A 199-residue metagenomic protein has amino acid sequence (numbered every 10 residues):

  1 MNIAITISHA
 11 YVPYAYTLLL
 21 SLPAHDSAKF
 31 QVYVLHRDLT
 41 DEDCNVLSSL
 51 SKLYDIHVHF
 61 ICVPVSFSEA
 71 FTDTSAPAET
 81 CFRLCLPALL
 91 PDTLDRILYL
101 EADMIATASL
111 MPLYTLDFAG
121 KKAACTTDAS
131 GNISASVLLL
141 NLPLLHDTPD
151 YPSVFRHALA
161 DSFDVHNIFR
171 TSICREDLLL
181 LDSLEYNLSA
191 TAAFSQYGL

Functional and structural regions predicted by a protein language model:
M1-L20: N-proximal low-complexity "stem/linker" segments adjacent to membrane-targeting elements
N2-A4, Q31-Y33, H59, L98: A structural signal for isolated positions on well-ordered beta-strands in alpha/beta enzyme cores
L18-S21, V46, S109-L113: A short acidic, amphipathic alpha-helical/loop segment
S21-K29: Short, acidic, metal-binding catalytic loop of nucleotide-sugar glycosyltransferases
Q31-D38, C125: Short internal beta-strands
E42-C44, S49-A88: Active-site-proximal specificity loops/subdomain of glycosyltransferases
F60, P64, E79-N132, L138-L140: GT-A fold catalytic core of metal-dependent nucleotide-sugar glycosyltransferases, centered on the diacidic
T127-L199: Catalytic core and acceptor-binding pocket of nucleotide-sugar-dependent glycosyltransferases
